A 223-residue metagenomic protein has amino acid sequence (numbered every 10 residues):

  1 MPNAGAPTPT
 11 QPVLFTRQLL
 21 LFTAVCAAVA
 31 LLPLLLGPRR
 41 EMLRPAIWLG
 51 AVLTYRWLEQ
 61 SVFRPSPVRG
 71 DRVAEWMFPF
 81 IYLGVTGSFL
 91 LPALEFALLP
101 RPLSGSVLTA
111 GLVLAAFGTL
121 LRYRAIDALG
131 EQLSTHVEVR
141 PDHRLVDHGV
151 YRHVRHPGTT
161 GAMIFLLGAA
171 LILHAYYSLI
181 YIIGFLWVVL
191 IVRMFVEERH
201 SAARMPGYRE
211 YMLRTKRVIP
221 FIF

Functional and structural regions predicted by a protein language model:
M1-R140, A169-F223: Membrane-anchoring alpha-helices and their flanking helix-loop junctions
H136-A162: Active-site-proximal inter-transmembrane loops
A162-F165, I182: Short hydrophobic alpha-helical segments that form membrane-spanning helices or hydrophobic packing faces of helical
